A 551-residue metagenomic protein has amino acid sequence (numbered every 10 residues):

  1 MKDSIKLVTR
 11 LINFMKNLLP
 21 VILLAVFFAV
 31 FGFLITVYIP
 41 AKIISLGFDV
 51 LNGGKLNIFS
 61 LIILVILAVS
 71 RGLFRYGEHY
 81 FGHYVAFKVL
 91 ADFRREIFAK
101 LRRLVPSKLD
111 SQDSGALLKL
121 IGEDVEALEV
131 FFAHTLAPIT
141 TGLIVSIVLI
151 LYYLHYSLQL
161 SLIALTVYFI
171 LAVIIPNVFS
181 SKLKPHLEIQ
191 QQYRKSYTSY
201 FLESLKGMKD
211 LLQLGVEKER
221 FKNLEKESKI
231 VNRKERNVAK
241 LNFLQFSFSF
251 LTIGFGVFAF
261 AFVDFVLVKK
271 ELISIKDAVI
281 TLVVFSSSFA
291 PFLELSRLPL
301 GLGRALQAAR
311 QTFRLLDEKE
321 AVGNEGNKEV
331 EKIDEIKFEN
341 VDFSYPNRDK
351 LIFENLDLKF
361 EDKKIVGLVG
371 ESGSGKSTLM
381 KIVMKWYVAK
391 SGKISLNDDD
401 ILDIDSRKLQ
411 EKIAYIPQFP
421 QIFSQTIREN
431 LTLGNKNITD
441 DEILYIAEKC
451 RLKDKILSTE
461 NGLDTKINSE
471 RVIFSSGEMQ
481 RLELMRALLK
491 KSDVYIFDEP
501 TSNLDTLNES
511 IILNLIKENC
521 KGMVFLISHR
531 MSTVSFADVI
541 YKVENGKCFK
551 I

Functional and structural regions predicted by a protein language model:
M1-T36, N52-S60, E78-G82, A86 (+8 more regions): Membrane-integrated ABC transporters
S4, G32, T36-F48, L67-S114 (+14 more regions): Juxtamembrane helix-loop junctions of ABC transporter transmembrane domains
F14-K16, P106-S107, E123-F132, L136 (+7 more regions): An intracellular "coupling" helix at the cytosolic face of ABC transporter transmembrane type-1 domains
N17, V21-L34, L67, H134-I189 (+3 more regions): Transmembrane helices of ABC transporter permease
S60-R75, Y168-L171, N242-F258, I275-L300: Hydrophobic alpha-helical segments in the permease module
R95, R314, S395, D403 (+3 more regions): ABC ATPase nucleotide-binding domain helical subdomain, centered on the C-loop/LSGGQ "ABC signature"
Q213-V216, K240, S288-D317: Cytosolic ends of transmembrane helices, especially the final helix of ABC transmembrane type-1 domains
M384: Helix-to-loop junction immediately C-terminal to a conserved catalytic motif
